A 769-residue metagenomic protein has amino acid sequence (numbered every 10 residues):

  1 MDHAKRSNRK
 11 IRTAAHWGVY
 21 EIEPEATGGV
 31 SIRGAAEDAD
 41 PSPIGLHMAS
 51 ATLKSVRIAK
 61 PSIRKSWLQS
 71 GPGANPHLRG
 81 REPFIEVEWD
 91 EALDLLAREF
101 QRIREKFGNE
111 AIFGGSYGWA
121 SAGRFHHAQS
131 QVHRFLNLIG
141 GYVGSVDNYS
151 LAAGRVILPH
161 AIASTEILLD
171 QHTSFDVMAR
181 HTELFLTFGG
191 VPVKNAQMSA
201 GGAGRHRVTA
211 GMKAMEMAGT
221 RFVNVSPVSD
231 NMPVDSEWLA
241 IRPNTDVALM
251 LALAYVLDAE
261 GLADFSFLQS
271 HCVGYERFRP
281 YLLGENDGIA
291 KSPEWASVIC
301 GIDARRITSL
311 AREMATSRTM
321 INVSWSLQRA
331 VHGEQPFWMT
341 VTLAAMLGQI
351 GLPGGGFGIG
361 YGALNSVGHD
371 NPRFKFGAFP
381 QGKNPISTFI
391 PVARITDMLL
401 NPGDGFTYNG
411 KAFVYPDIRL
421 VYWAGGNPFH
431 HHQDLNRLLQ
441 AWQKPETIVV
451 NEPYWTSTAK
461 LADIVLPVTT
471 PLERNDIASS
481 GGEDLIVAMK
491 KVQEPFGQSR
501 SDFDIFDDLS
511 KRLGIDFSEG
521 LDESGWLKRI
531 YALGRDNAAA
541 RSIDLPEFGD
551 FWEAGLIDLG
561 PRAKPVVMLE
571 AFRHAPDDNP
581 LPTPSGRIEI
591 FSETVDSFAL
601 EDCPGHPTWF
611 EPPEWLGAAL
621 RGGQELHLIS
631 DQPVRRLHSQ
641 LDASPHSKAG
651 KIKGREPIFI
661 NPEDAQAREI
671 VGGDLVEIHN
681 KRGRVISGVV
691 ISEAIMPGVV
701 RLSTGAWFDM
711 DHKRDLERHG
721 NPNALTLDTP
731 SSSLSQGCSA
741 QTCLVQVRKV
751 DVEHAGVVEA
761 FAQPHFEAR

Functional and structural regions predicted by a protein language model:
M1-L262, D303, K511, Q666 (+1 more regions): N-terminal export/assembly segments and adjacent metallocofactor-ligating motifs of anaerobic energy-metabolism
W67-E91, Y255, E260-A304, V492-E589 (+5 more regions): N-terminal leader/propeptide and maturation segments of large enzyme subunits in energy/redox metabolism and hydrolases
A128-A214, A218-V225, V247-L251, A345-K460 (+3 more regions): Extended redox/cofactor-interaction regions of prokaryotic respiratory oxidoreductases
D147, L253, V273-L400: Active-site phosphate/pyrophosphate-binding segments
D230-V234, N286-K291, S317-V323, D417-R419 (+1 more regions): Short acidic (Asp/Glu) and glycine-rich catalytic loops that position anionic groups and cofactors
N231, T456-M489: Flexible glycine/proline-rich, aromatic-decorated loop/lid segments
V234-I241, L472, D484-P495, P645: Short beta-alpha connecting loops at secondary-structure transitions that line or flank enzyme active sites
D502-A554, H638, S644-F659, E663-R769: Long, contiguous, secondary-structure-rich segments that constitute the structural scaffold of globular domains
